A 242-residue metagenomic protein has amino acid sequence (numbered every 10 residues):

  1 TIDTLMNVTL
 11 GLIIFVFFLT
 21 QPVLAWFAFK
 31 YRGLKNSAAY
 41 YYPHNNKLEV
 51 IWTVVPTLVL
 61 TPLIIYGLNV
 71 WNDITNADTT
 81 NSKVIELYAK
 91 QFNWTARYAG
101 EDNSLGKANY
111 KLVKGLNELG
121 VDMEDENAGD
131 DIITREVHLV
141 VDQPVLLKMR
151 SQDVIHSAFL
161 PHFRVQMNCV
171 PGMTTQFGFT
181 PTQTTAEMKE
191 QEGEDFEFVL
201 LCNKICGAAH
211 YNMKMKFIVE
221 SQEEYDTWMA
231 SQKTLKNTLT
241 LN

Functional and structural regions predicted by a protein language model:
T1-M6, A28-N242: Non-transmembrane, membrane-proximal soluble domains of secreted or membrane proteins
I2-V16: Alpha-helical transmembrane segments
L12-L19, I51, V55: Hydrophobic alpha-helical transmembrane segments of multipass integral membrane proteins, especially permease/channel
F15-Y31: Alpha-helical transmembrane segments
